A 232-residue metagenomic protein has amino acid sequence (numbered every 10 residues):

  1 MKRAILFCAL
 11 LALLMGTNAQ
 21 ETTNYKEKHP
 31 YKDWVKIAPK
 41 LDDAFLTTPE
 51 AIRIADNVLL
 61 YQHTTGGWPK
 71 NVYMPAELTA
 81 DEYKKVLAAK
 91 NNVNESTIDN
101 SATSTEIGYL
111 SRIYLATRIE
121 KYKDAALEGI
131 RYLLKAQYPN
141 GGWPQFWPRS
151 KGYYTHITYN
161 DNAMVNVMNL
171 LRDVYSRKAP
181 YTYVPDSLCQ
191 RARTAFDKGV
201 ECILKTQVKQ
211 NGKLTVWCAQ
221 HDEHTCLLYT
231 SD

Functional and structural regions predicted by a protein language model:
M1-E21: Bacterial Sec-dependent N-terminal signal peptides
Q20-V93, Q210-V216: Low-complexity, Ser/Thr/Pro/Gly-enriched N-terminal "stalk/linker" regions
D33-L46, I54-L60, S104-I119, N166-P185: Well-ordered alpha-helical scaffold segments within catalytic/enzyme domains
L46-R53, T97-T105, T158-L170, R191 (+1 more regions): Aromatic- and histidine-enriched alpha-helix N-cap/loop-to-helix transition segments that scaffold the rims
R53-G66, A125-G142, A192-G212: Long, well-ordered core segments of solenoidal/helical folds
L87-T117, Y132: Long, hydrophobic/aromatic-enriched structural stretches that serve as scaffold segments
K151-Y154, P180-R191: Short coil/linker segments at helix-helix boundaries
Y229-D232: Conserved small/polar residues in nucleotide/adenosyl-binding loops
